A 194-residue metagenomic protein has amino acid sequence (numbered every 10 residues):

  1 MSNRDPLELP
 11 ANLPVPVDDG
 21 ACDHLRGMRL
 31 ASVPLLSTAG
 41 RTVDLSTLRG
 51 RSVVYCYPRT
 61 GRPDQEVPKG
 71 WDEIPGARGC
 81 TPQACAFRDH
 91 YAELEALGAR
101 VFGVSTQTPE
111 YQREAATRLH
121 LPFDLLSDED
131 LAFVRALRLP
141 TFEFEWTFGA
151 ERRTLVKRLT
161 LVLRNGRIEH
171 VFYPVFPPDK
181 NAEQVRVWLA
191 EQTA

Functional and structural regions predicted by a protein language model:
M1-A194: Chalcogenol-based redox active-site neighborhoods
